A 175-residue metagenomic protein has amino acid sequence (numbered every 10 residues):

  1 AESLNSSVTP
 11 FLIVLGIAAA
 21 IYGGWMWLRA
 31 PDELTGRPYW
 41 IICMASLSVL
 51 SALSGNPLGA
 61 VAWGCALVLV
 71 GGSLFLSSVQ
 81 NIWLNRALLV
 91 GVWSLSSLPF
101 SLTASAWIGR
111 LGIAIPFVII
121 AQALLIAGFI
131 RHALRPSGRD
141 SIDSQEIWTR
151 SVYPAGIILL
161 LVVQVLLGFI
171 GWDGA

Functional and structural regions predicted by a protein language model:
A1-D173: Hydrophobic transmembrane alpha-helices and their helix-loop junctions in integral membrane proteins
